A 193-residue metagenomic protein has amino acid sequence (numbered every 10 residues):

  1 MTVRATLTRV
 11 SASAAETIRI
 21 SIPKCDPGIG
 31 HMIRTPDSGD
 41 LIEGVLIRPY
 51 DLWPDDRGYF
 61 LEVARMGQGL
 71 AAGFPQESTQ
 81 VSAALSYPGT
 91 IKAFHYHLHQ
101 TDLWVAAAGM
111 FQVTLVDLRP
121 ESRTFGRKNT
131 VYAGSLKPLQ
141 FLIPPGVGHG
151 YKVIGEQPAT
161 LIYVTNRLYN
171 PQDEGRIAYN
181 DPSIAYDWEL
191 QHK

Functional and structural regions predicted by a protein language model:
T2-L139, E156-K193: Non-catalytic, conserved peripheral segments adjacent to functional cores
F141, H149-G155: Short beta-strand His + acidic residue motifs that chelate non-heme Fe in jelly-roll/DSBH and cupin folds
